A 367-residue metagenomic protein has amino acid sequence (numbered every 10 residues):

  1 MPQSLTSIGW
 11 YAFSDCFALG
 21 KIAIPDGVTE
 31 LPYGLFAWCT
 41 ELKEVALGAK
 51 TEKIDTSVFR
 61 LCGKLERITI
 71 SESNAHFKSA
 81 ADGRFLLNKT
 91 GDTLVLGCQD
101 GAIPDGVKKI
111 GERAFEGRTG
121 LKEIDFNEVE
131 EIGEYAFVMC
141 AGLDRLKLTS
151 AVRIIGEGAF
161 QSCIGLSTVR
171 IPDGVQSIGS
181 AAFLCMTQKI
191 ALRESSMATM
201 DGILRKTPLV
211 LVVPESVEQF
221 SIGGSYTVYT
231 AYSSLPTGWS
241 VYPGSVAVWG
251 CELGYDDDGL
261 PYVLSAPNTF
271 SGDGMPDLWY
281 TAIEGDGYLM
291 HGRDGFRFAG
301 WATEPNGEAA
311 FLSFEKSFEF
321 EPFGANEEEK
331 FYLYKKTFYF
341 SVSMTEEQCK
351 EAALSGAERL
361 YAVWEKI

Functional and structural regions predicted by a protein language model:
M1-S7, F17-E30, T40-K53, G63-R84 (+10 more regions): Structural signature of tandem-repeat unit edges
G9-A12, P32-L35, T56-V58, E112-A114 (+3 more regions): Consensus positions within tandem repeat domains that build extended binding/scaffold surfaces
F13, F137, F160, F183 (+2 more regions): Signature tryptophan residues that serve as conserved aromatic anchors
A23, G238-I367: Secondary-structure capping and domain/repeat boundary segments
S57, S221-G223, S240: A short acidic (Asp/Glu
L86-L87, H291: Short acidic-hydrophobic surface loop/beta-edge motif
L87-T90, G356: Beta-solenoid repeat scaffold
